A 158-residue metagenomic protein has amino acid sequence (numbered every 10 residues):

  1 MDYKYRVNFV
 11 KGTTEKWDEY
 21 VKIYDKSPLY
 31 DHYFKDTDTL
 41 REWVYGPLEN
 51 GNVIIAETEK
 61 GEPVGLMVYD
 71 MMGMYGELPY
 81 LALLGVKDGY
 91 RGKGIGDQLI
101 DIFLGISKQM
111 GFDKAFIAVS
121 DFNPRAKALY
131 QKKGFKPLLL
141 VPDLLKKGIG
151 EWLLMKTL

Functional and structural regions predicted by a protein language model:
Y3-G89, I100-I102, I106, T157: Acetyl-CoA-dependent GNAT
D18, K127-A128, L139: Alpha-helical elements of the RecA-like P-loop NTPase motor core of helicases
E62, K87-D101, M110, D121-A128 (+1 more regions): Conserved glycine-rich acetyl-CoA-binding loop
Y80, G111-D113: Short loop/turn motifs at secondary-structure junctions
D113-F116, S120-P124, K133, L139-L158: C-terminal "cap" of GNAT-fold acetyltransferases
